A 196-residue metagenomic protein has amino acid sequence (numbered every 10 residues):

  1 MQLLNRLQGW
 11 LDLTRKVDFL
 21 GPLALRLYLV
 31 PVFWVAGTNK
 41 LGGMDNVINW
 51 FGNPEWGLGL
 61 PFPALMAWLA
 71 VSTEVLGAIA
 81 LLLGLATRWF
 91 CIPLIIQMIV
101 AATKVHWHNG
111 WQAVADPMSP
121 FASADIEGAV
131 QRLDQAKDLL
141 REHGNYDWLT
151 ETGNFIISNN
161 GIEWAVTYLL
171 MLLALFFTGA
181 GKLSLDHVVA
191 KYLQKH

Functional and structural regions predicted by a protein language model:
M1-N46, P61-S72, L76, L83-H196: Extended, low-polarity transmembrane helix blocks
I48-F62: Perimembrane loop-to-helix junctions flanking transmembrane segments
